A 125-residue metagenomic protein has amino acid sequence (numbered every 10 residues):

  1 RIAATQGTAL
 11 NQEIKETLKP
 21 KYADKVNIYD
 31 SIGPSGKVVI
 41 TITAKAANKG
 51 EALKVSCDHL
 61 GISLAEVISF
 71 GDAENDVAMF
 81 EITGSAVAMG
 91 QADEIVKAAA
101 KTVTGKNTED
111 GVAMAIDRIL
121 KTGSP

Functional and structural regions predicted by a protein language model:
R1-F70, E74: Conserved acidic, metal-coordinating active-site core of Asp-based, Mg2+-dependent phosphoryl-transfer enzymes
T43-P125: Mg2+-dependent phosphoryl-transfer enzymes with acidic/Ser/Thr/Gly-rich catalytic loops
